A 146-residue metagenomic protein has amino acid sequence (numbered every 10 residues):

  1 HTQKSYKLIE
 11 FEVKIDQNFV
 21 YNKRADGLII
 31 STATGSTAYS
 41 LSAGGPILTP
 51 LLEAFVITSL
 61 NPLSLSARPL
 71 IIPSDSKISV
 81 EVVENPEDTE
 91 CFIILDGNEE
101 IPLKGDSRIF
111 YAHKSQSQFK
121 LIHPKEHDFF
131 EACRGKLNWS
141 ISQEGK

Functional and structural regions predicted by a protein language model:
H1-L28, T37-K146: Catalytic phosphate-donor-binding core of small-molecule kinases
A33-T34: Membrane-helix boundary elements
